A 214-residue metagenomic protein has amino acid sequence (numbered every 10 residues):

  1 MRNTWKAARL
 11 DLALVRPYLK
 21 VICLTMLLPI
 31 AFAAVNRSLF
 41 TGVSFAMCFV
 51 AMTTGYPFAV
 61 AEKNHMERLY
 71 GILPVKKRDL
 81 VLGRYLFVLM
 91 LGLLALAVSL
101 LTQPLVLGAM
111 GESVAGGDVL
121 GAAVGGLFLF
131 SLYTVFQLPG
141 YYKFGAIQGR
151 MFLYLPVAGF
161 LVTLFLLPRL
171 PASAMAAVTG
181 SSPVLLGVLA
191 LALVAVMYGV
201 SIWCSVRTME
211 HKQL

Functional and structural regions predicted by a protein language model:
M1-H65, G83-L214: Hydrophobic alpha-helical transmembrane segments of membrane proteins
G71-K77: Short helix-to-coil transition segments within interhelical loops that connect adjacent transmembrane helices
D79-V81: Alpha-helix N-cap/helix-start motif at helix boundaries, enriched for small hydrophobics
